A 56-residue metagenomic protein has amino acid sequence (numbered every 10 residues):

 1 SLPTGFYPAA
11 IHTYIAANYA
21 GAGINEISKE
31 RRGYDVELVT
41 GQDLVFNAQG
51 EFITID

Functional and structural regions predicted by a protein language model:
L2-I24: Short, non-transmembrane alpha-helical segments in secretory-pathway proteins
P8-H12, G41, G50: Short coil/turn motifs at helix boundaries and re-entrant loops, enriched in small/polar and proline residues
Y34-E37, G41-Q42: Conserved histidines in hydrophobic membrane contexts and catalytic metal-binding motifs
Q42-D56: A short, surface-exposed beta-strand/turn
